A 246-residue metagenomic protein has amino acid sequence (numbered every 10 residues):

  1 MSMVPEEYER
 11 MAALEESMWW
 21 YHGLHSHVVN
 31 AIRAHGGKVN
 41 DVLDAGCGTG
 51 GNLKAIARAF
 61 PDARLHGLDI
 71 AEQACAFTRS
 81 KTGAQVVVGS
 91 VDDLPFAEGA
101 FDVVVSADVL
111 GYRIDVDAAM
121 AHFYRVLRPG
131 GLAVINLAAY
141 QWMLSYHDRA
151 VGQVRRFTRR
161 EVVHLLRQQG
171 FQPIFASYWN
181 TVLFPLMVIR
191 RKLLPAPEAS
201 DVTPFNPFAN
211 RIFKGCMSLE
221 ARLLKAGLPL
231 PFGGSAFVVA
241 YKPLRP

Functional and structural regions predicted by a protein language model:
M1-A97, V103-A107, G233-A236, L244: Conserved N-terminal segment of class I S-adenosyl-L-methionine
R10, G51-N52, F175-M217, F232-S235: Conserved catalytic loop of SAM-dependent methyltransferase domains
A12, A133-R155, R160-R167, R190: Short, glycine-/aromatic-enriched active-site segment of Class I SAM-dependent methyltransferases
G51, Q73, R113-A118, S145: Short N-terminal helix/helix-N-cap motif within the alpha/beta-hydrolase-1
D108-Y112: Short catalytic micro-motifs in class I SAM-dependent methyltransferases
D117-L132: A short glycine-rich, Lys/Arg-flanked "PGG" loop and its adjoining helix->strand segment in the class I
V163-W179, L244: A SAM-dependent methyltransferase catalytic signature shared across enzymes that methylate proteins
E220-P246: C-terminal lobe and adjacent flexible extensions of AdoMet/dcAdoMet transferase-like proteins
